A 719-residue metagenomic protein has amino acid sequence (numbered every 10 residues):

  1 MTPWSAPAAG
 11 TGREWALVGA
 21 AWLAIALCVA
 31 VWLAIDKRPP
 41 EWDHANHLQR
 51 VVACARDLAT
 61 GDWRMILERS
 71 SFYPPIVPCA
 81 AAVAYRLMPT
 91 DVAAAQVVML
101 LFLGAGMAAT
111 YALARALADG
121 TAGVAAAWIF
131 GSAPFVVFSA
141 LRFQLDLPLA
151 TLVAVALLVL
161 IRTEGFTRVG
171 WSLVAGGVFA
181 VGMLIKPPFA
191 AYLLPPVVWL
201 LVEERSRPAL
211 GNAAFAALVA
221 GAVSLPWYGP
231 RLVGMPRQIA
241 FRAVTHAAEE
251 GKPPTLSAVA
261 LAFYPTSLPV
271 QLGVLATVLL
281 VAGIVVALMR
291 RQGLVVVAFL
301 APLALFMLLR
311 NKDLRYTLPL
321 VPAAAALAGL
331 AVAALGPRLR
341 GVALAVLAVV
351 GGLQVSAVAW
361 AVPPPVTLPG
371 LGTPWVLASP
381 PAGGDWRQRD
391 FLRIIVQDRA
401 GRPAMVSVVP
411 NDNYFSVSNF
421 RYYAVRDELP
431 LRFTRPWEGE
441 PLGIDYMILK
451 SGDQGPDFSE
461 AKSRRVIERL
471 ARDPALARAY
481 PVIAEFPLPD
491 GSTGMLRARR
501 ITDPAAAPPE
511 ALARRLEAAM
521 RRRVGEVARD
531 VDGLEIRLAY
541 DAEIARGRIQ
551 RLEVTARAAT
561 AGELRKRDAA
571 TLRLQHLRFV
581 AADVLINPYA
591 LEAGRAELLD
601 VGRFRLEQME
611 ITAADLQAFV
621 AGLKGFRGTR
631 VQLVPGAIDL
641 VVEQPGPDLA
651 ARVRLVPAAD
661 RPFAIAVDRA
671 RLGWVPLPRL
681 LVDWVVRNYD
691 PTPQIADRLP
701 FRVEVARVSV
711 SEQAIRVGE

Functional and structural regions predicted by a protein language model:
W22-A24, A126-G131, A154, L158 (+3 more regions): Short helix- or helix-capping micro-motifs that position conserved polar/aromatic residues at function-defining sites
C28-L33, A45-C79, V83: Extracytosolic helix-loop segments that constitute the early lumenal/periplasmic catalytic or substrate-binding loops
E41, F135-L149, D313-L314: Short acidic/glycine- and proline-prone juxtamembrane loop motifs at membrane-interface regions of multi-pass membrane
H47-R50, V181, Y192-R291, L303 (+2 more regions): Transmembrane-lumen/periplasm boundary regions of multi-pass, lipid-linked membrane glycan transferases
D62, V349-D398, P410-Y422, G491: Membrane-proximal, lumen/periplasm-facing interface regions of secretory-pathway glyco- and lipid-modifying enzymes
S71, P75-C79, L87-A108, S139 (+3 more regions): Loop-to-helix entry region of an early transmembrane alpha helix in multi-pass inner-membrane enzymes
V97-L117, V155, V285: Transmembrane-helix motifs of polytopic, lipid-linked glycan transferases
R115-A116, T121, A156-S172, G182 (+2 more regions): Membrane-interface transmembrane helices that cradle and orient dolichyl/undecaprenyl
